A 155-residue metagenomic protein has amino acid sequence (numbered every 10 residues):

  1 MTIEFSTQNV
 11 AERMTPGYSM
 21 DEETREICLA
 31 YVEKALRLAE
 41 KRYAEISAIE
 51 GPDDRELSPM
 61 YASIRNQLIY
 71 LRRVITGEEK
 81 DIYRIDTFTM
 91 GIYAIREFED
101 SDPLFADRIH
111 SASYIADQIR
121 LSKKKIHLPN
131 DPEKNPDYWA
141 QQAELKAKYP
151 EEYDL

Functional and structural regions predicted by a protein language model:
M1-Q8, I69, I126-L128: Hydrophobic transmembrane signal anchors and adjacent membrane-proximal interface regions, especially in viral
T2-P59, Q142-E144, Y149-E152: Short terminal alpha-helical segments
N9, Y31-K34, N66, N130 (+1 more regions): Detector for Asparagine
M20, T24-I27, Y31, E56 (+5 more regions): Non-membrane alpha-helical secondary structure
E23, I27-K41, S63, Q67-Y70 (+2 more regions): Charged, amphipathic alpha-helical oligomerization/scaffolding segments
K41-E97: Amphipathic alpha-helical interaction modules
T87-L155: Amphipathic alpha-helical binding modules
